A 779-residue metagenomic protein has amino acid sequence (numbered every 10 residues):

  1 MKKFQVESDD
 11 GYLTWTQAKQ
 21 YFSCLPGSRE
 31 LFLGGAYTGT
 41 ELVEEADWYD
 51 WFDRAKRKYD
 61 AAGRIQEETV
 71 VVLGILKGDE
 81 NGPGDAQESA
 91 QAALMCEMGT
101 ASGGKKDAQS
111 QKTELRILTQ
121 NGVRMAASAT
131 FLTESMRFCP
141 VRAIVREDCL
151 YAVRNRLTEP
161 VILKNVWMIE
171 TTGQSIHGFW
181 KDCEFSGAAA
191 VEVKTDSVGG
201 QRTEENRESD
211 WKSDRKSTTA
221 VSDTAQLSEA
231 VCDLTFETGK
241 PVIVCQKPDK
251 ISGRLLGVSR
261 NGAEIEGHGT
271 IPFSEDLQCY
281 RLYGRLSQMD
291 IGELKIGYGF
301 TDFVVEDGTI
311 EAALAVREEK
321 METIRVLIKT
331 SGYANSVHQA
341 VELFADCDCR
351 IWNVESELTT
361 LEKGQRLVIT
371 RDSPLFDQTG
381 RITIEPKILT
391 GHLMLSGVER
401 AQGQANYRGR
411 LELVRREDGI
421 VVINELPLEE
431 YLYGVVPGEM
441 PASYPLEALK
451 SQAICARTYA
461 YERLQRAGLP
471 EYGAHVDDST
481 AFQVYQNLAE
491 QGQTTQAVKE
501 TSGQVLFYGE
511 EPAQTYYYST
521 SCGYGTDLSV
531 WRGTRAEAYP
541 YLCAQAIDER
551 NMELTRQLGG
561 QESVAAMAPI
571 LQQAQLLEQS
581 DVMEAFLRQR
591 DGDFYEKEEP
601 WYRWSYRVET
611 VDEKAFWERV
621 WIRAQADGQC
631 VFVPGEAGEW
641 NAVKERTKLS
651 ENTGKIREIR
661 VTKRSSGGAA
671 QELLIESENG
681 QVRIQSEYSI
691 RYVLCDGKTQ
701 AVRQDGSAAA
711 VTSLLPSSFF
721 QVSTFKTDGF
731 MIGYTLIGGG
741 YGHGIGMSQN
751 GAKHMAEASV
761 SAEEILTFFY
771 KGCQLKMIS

Functional and structural regions predicted by a protein language model:
M1-S779: Conserved, single-site charged/polar hotspot
